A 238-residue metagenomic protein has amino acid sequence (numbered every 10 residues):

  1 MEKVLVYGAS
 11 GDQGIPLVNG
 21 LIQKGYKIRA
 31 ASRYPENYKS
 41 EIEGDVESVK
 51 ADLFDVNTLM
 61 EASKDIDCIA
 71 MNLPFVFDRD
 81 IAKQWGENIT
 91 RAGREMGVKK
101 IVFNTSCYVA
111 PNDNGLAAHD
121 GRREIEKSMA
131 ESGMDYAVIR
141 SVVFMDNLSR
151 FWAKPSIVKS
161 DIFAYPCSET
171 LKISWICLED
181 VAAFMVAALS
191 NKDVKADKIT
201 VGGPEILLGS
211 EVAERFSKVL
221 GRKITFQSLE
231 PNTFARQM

Functional and structural regions predicted by a protein language model:
E2-E43, F54-N57, K64, P74-Q84 (+3 more regions): Oxidoreductase cofactor-interface core, primarily capturing Rossmann-like NAD(P)-dependent enzymes
A51: Cofactor-binding loops of NAD(P)H-dependent oxidoreductases, dominated by short-chain dehydrogenase/reductases
